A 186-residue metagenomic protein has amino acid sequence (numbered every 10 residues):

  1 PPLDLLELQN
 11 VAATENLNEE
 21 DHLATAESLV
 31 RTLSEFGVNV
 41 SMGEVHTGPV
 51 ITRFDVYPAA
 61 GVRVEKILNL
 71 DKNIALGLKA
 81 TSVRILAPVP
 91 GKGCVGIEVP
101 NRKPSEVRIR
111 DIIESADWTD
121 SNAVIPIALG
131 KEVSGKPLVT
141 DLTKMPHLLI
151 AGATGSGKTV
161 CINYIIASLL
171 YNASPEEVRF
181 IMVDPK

Functional and structural regions predicted by a protein language model:
P1-L149, C161: N-terminal "pre-motor" subdomain/linker immediately upstream of P-loop NTPase catalytic cores
A87, G152, P185: The Walker A (P-loop) glycine that initiates the GxxxxGKT/S ATP-binding motif of P-loop NTPases
G157: Conserved glycine(s) of the Walker
S168-V178: Post-Walker A helix-loop "phosphate-sensing" segment adjacent to the P-loop in P-loop NTPases
E176-K186: Switch/coupling segment of Walker-type NTPase motor domains
